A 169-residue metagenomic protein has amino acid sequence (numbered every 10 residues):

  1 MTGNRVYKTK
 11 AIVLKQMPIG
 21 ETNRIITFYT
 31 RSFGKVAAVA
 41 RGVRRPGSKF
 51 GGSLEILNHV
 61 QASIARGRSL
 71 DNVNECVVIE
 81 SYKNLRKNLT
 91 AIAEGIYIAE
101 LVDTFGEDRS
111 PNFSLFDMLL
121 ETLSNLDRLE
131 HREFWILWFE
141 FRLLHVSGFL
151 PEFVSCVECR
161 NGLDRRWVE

Functional and structural regions predicted by a protein language model:
M1-E169: Non-catalytic alpha-helical scaffolds and adjoining flexible linkers that form interface surfaces for assembly
